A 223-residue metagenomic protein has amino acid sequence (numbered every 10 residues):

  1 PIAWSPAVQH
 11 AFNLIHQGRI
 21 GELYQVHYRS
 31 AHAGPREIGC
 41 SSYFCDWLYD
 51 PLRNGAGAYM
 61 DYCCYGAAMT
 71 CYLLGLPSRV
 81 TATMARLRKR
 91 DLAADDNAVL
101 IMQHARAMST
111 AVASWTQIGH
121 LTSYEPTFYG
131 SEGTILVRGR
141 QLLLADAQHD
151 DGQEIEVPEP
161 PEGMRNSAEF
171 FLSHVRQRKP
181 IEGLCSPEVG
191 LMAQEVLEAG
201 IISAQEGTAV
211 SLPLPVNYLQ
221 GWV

Functional and structural regions predicted by a protein language model:
A3, T116, M192: Glycine-/small-residue-rich active-site loops that bind phosphorylated ligands and cofactors
A3-D91, G207: Predominantly a Rossmann-like dinucleotide-binding segment in NAD(P)-dependent oxidoreductases
N54-M60, E154-E162: A short glycine-threonine-serine/GTX helix/turn-capping micro-motif
A67-Q141, S167-P180, G200, P213 (+1 more regions): Contiguous beta-strand/loop segments that form the cofactor/metal-binding neighborhood of enzyme cores
T116-I118, L143-L144, H149-G152: Short, surface-exposed beta-strand-loop junctions and turns on beta-sheet-rich folds
G152-E156, H174-M192, T208-S211: Glycine- and charged-residue-rich phosphate/anionic-cofactor binding loop of Rossmann-like
P158-E169, C185: Active-site loop of classical SDR/Rossmann-like NAD(P)-dependent oxidoreductases, centered on the catalytic Tyr-X3-Lys
S167, V196-G207: Stable alpha-helical structural segments in soluble proteins, enriched in small hydrophobic residues
